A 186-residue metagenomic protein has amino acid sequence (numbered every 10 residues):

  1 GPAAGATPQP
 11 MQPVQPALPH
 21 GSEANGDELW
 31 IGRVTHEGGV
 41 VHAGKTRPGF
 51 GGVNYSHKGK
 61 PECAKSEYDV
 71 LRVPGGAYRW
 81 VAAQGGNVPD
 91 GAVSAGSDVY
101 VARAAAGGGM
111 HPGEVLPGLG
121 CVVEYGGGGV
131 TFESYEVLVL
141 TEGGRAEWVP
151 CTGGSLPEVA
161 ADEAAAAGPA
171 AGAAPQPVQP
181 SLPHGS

Functional and structural regions predicted by a protein language model:
G1-S186: A structural motif
